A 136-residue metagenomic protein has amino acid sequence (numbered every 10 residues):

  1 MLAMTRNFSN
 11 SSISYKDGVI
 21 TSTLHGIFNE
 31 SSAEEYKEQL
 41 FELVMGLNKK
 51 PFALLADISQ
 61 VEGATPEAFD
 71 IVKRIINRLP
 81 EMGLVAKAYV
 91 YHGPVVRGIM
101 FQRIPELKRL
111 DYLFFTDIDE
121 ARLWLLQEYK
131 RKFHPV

Functional and structural regions predicted by a protein language model:
M1-V136: Amphipathic, Lys/Arg-enriched alpha-helical "gate/interface" segment within cytosolic domains that mediates
